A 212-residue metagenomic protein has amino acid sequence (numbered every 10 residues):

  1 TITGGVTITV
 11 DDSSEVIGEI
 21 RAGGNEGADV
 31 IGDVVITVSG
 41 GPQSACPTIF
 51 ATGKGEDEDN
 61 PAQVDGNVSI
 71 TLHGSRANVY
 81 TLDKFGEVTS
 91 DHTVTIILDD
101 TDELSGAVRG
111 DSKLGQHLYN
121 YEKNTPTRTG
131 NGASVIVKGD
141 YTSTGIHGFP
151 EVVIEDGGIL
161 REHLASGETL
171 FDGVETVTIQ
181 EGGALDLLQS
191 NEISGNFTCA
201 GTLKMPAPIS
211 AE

Functional and structural regions predicted by a protein language model:
T1-E19, N25-Y80, K84-S105, S112-H163 (+3 more regions): Surface-exposed loop/turn motifs in large extracellular/passenger domains
